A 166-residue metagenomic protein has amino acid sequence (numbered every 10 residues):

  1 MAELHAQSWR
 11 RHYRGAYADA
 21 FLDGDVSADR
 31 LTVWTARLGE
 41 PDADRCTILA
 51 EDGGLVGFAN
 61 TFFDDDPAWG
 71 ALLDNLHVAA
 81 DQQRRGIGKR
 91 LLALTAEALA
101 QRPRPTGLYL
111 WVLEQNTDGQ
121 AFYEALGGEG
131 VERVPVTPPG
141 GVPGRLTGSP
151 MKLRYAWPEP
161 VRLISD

Functional and structural regions predicted by a protein language model:
E3, A121, A125: DNA-binding alpha-helical recognition surfaces that contact promoter or target DNA
E3-Q83, K89-R102, R133-V136, A156-S165: Acetyl-CoA-dependent GNAT
A68-G70, G107, K152: A generic structural signal for beta-strand entry/edge sites
L99-W111: Conserved GNAT acetyl-CoA-binding A-motif
Y109-Q120, V136-P150: Conserved beta-strand-loop-alpha-helix junction that forms the acyl-donor binding cleft
E124-V134: Conserved acetyl-CoA-binding loop of GNAT-fold acetyltransferases
